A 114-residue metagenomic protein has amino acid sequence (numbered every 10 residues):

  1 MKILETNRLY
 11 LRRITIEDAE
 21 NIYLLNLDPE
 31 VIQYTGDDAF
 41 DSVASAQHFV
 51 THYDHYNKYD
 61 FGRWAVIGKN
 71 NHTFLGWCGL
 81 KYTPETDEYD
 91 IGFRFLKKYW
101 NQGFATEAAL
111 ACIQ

Functional and structural regions predicted by a protein language model:
M1-K98, A111-I113: GNAT-family acyltransferases
G103-T106: Glycine-rich acyl-CoA binding loop
